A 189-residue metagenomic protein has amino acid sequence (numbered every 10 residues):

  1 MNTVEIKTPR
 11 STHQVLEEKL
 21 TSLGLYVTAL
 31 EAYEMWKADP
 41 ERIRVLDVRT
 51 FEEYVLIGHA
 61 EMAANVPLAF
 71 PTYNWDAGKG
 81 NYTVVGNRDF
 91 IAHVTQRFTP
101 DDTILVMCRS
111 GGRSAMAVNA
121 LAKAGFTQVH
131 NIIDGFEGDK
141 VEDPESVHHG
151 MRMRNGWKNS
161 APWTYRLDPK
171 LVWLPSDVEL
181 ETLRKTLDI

Functional and structural regions predicted by a protein language model:
M1-I43, F51-T103, S114-I189: Rhodanese-like catalytic fold shared by cysteine-dependent sulfurtransferases and DSP/PTP-type phosphatases
D47: N-terminal glycine-rich beta->alpha transition that marks the start or flank of a dinucleotide-binding site
V106-M107: Short, surface-exposed ligand- or partner-binding patches at beta-edge/loop junctions that are enriched in aromatics
G111: Conserved G/P- and acidic residue-centered "switch" motifs that form tight phosphate/ATP-binding loops in soluble
